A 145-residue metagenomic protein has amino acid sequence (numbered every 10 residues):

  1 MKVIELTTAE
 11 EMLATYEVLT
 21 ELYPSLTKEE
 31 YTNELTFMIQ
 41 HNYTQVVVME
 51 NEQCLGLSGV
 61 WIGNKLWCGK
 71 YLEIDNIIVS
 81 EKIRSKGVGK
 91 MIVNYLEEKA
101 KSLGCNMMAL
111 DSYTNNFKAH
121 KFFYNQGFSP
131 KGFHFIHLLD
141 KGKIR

Functional and structural regions predicted by a protein language model:
M1, E52-L57, L72: Glycine-rich phosphate/pyrophosphate-binding loop shared by adenosine-nucleotide-utilizing enzymes
M1-T15: A short beta-loop-alpha structural element at the N-terminal edge of CoA-dependent acyl/N-acetyltransferase catalytic
T36-V47, E73: A short helix-loop-beta-strand connector motif used in the catalytic cores of GNAT acetyltransferases and, in some
V47, Q53-I62, I78: Conserved beta-strand in the GNAT
G63-I74, R84, P130-K131: A conserved beta-turn-beta hairpin within the catalytic core of GNAT-like acetyltransferases that forms part
V79, S85-E98, N125: Conserved acetyl-CoA-binding loop-helix of GNAT-fold acetyltransferases
K90, S102, T114-G132, H137 (+1 more regions): Conserved active-site alpha-helix within GNAT-family acetyltransferase domains
V93, A100-S112: Conserved GNAT acetyl-CoA-binding A-motif
